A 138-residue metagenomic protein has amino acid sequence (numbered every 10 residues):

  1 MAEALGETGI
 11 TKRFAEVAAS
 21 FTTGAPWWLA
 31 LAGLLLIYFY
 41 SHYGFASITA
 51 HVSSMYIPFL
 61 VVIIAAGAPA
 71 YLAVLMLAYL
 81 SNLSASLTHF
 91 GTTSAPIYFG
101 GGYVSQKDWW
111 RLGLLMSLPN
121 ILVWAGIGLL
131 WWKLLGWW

Functional and structural regions predicted by a protein language model:
M1-H42: Transmembrane helical segments that form the transport core of multi-pass membrane transport proteins
E3-T11, S41-S54, L83-T93: Short helix-coil transition sites and intra-membrane helix breaks within transmembrane domains of multi-pass
L5, G9, A18, T22 (+3 more regions): Membrane-interfacial segments
E16-F21, P58-G67, Y103-V104: Helix-loop-helix connectors at the membrane interface of multi-pass transporters/channels
W27-Y40, G67-S84: Alpha-helical transmembrane segments of multi-pass membrane proteins
F39-Y40, V62, A125-G126: Alpha-helical transmembrane segments of multipass membrane proteins
S47-Y79: Hydrophobic transmembrane alpha-helices that form the pore/transport pathway of multi-pass ion and small-solute
Y79-W138: Juxtamembrane and boundary regions of transmembrane helices in multi-pass small-molecule transporters and channels
